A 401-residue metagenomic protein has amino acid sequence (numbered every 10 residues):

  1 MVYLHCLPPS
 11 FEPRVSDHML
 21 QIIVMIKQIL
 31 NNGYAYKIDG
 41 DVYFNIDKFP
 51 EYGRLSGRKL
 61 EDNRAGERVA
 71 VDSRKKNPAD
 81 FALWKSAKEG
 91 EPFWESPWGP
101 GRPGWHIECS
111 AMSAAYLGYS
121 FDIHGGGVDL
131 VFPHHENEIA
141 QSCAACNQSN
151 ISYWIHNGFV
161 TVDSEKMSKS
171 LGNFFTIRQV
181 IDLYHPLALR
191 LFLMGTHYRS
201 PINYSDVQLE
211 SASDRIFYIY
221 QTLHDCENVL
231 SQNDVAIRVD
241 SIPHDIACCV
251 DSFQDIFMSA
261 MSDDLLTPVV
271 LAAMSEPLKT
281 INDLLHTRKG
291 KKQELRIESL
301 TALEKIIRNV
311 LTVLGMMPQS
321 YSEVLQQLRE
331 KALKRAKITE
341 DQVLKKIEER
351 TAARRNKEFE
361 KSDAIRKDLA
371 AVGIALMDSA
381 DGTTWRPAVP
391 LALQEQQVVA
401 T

Functional and structural regions predicted by a protein language model:
M1-F11, S113-G118: CE4/NodB-like, metal-dependent polysaccharide N-deacetylase domain that modifies extracellular/periplasmic N-acetylated
M1-H5, M25, D378-D381, W385: N-terminal, positively charged nucleic-acid-binding surface of large information/translation enzymes
H5-P9, Y36, F121, S149-N150 (+2 more regions): Residue-level detector of short coil/turn "hinge" positions at structural boundaries
F11, D39-G40, H124, Y153 (+4 more regions): Residue-level detector of family-conserved "landmark" positions at structurally sensitive sites
M19-V229: Alpha-helical recognition segments enriched in aromatics with Gly/Pro capping that present substrate-recognition
K166, N173-T401: Structural preference for alpha-helix termini/caps and helix-kink/transition segments
